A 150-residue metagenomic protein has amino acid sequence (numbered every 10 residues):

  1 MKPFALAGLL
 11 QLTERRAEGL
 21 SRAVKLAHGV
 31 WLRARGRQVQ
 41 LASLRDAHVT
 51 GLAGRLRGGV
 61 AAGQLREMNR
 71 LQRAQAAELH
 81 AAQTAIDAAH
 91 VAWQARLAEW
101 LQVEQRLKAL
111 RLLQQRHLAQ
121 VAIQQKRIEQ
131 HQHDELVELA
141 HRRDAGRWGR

Functional and structural regions predicted by a protein language model:
M1-R150: Charge-rich amphipathic alpha-helical interaction elements
